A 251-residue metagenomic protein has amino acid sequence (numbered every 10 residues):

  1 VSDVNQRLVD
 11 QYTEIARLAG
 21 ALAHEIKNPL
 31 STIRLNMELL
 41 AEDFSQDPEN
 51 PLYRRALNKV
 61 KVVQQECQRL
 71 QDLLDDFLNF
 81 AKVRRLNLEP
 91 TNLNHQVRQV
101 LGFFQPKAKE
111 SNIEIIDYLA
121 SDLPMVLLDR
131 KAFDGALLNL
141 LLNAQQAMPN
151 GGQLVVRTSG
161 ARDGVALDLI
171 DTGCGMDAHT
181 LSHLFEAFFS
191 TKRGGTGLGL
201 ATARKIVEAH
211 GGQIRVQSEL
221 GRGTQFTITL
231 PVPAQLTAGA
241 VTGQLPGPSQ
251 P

Functional and structural regions predicted by a protein language model:
S2-E25: Conserved HAMP-HisKA connector
L30-Q68, L88: Histidine phosphotransfer helical core of two-component systems
E89-L101: A conserved beta-strand-to-alpha-helix junction within the catalytic ATP-binding
R98, K109, E114-P124: Conserved catalytic submotifs in the C-terminal HATPase_c
G151-D163: Short beta-strand/loop element within the Bergerat-fold HATPase_c
M176-F188: Short conserved segment of the HATPase_c
I206-V207: Detector for a conserved hydrophobic position within an alpha-helical segment of the HATPase_c
